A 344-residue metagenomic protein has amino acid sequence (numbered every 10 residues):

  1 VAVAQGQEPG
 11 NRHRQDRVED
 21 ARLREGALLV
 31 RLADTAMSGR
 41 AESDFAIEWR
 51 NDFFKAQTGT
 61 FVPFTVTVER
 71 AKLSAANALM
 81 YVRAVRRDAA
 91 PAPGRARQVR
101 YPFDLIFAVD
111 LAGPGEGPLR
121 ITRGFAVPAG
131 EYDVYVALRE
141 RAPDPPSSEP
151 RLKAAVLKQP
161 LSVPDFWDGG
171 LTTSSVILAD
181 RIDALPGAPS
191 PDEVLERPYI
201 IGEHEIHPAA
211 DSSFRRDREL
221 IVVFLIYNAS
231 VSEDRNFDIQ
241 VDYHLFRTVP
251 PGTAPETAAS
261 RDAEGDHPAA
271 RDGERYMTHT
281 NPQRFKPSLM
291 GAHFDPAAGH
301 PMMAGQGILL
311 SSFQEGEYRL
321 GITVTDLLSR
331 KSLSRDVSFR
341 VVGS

Functional and structural regions predicted by a protein language model:
V1-S344: Scaffold/interface architecture of coatomer-like assemblies
